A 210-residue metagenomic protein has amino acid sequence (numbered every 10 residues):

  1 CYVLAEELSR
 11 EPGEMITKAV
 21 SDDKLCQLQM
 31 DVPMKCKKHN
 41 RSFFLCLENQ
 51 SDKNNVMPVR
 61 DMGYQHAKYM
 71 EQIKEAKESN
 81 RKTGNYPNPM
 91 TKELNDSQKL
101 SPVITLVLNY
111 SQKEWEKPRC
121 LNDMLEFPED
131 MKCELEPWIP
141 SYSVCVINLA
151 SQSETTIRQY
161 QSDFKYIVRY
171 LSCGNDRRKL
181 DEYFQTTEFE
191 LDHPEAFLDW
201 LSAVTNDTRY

Functional and structural regions predicted by a protein language model:
C1-Y210: Elongated, amphipathic alpha-helical interaction scaffolds
